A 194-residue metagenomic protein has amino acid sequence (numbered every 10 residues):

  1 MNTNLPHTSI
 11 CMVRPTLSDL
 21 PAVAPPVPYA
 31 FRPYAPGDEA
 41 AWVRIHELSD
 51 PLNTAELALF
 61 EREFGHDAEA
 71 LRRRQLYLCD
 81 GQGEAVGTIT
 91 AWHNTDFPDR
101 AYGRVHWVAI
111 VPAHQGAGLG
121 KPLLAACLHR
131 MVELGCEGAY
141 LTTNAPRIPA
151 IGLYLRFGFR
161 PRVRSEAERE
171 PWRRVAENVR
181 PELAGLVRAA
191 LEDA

Functional and structural regions predicted by a protein language model:
M1-V27, A35: Acyl-donor-binding surface of acyltransferase catalytic domains
T3, L155-R164: Conserved acetyl-CoA-binding loop of GNAT-fold acetyltransferases
A30-W42: A short beta-loop-alpha structural element at the N-terminal edge of CoA-dependent acyl/N-acetyltransferase catalytic
Y34, V108-I110, T143: Hydrophobic adenine-recognition pocket in adenosine-nucleotide-binding enzymes
E47-I110: A conserved beta-strand-loop-helix scaffold within acyl/acetyltransferase catalytic domains
W107-I110, G116-E133, G152-R156: Conserved acetyl-CoA-binding loop-helix of GNAT-fold acetyltransferases
M131-T143: Conserved GNAT acetyl-CoA-binding A-motif
L141-I151, A167-E177: Conserved beta-strand-loop-alpha-helix junction that forms the acyl-donor binding cleft
